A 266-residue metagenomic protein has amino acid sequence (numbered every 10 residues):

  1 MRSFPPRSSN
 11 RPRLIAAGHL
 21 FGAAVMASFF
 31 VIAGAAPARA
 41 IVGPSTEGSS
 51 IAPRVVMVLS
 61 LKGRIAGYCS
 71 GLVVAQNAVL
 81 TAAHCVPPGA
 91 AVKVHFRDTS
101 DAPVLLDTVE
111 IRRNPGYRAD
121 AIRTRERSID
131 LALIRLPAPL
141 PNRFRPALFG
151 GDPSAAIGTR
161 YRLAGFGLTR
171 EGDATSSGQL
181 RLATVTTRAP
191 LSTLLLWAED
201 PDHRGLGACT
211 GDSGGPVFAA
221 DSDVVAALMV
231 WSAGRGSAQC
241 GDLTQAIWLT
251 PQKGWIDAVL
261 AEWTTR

Functional and structural regions predicted by a protein language model:
M1-A16: N-terminal secretory signal peptides that target proteins for export/translocation
H19-A33: Bacterial N-terminal signal peptides
R39-S50, K62-G63, V92-N142, P146 (+1 more regions): Conserved catalytic-core segment of clan PA serine endopeptidases
I41, G48-V56, Y68, L72-P87 (+4 more regions): C-terminal subregion of chymotrypsin/trypsin-like serine protease catalytic domains
S49-L72, R125, D152, R170 (+1 more regions): N-terminal targeting signals for Sec/Tat export/insertion, comprising classic cleavable signal peptides
V56-V58, A91-P103, T159-G165: Short conserved beta-strand and strand-loop elements enriched in small hydrophobics with frequent Asp/Gly
R64, V79, C85-P87, R118 (+3 more regions): Solvent-exposed loop/turn segments at secondary-structure junctions within structured extracellular/periplasmic domains
R127-G207, D242-L243, L249-D257: Chymotrypsin/trypsin-fold serine protease catalytic domain
